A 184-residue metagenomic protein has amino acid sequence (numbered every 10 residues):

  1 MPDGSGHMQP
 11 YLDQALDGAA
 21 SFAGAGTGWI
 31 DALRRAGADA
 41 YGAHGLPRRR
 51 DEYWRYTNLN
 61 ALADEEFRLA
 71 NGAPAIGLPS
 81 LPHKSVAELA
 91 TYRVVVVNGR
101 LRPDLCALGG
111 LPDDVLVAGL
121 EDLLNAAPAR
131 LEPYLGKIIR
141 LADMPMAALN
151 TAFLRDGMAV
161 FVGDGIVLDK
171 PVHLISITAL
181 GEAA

Functional and structural regions predicted by a protein language model:
M1-A184: Glycine-rich and polybasic anion-binding loops at the starts of cofactor/ligand-binding domains
